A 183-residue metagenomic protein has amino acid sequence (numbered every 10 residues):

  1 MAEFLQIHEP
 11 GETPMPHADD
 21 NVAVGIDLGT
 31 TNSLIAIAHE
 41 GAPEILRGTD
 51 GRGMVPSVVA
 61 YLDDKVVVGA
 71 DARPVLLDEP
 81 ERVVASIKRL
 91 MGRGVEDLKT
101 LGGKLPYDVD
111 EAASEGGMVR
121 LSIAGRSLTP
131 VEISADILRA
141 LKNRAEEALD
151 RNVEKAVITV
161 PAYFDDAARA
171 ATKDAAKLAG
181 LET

Functional and structural regions predicted by a protein language model:
M1-P56, Y61-T183: N-terminal phosphate-binding loop and flanking beta/alpha elements of the actin-like ATPase fold
